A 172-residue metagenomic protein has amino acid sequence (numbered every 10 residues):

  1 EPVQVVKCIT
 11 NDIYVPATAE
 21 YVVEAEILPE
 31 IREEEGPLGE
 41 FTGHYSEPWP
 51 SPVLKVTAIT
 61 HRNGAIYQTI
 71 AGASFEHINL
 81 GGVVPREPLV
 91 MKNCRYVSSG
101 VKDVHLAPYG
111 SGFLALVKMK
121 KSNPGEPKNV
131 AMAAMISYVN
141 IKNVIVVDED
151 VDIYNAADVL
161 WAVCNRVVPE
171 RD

Functional and structural regions predicted by a protein language model:
E1-D172: Charged, compositionally biased interaction regions
